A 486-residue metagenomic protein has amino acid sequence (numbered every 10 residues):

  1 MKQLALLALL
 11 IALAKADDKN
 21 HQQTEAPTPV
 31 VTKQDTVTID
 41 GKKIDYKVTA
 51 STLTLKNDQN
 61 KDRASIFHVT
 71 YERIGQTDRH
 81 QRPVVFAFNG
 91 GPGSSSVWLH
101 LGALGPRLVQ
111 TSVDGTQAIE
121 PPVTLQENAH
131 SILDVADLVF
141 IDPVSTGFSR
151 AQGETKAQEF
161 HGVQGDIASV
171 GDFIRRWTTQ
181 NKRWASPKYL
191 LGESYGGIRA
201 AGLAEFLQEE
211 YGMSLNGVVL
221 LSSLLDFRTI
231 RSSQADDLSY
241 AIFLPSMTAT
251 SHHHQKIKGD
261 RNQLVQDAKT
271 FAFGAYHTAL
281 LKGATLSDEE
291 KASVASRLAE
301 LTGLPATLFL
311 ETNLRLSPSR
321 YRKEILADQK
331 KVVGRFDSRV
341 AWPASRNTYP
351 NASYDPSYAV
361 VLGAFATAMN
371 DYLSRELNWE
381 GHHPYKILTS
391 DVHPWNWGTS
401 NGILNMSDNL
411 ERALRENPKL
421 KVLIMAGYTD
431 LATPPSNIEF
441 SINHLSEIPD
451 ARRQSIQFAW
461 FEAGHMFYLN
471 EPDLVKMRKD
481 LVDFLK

Functional and structural regions predicted by a protein language model:
D17-N20, N60-E159, N443: N-terminal cap/lid subdomain of alpha/beta-hydrolase-fold enzymes
P106-T111, Q208-E300: A catalytic-pocket lid/entrance helix-loop region that shapes and gates access to the active site across common
L133, P143, F160-T178: Alpha/beta-hydrolase active-site loop
K182-Y195: Alpha/beta-hydrolase fold nucleophile elbow
G192-E205: Glycine-rich nucleophile elbow surrounding the catalytic serine of serine-hydrolase chemistry
A284-A432: Alpha/beta-hydrolase fold catalytic core
L420, P434-H444: Short alpha-helix in the alpha/beta-hydrolase fold that links the catalytic acid
E462-D473: Catalytic histidine-centered segment of alpha/beta-hydrolase-like enzymes
